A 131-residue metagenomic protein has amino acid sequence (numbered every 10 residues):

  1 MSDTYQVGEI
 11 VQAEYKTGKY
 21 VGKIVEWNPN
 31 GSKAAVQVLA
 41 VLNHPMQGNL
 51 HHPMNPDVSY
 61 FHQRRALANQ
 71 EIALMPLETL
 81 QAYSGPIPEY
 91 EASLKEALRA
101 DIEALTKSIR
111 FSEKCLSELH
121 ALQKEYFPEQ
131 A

Functional and structural regions predicted by a protein language model:
M1-Y15: Short coil-to-beta transition motif at edge beta-strands of beta-rich domains
I10-Q12, V21-K23, A35, S59-Y60: Ordered hydrophobic segments in well-structured contexts
K19-P29: Short beta-strand-centered aromatic/proline hotspots
G31-L39: Short, solvent-exposed secondary-structure boundary/capping segments
N43-M46, L50-H62: Cytosolic, membrane-proximal regulatory domains of ion/volume homeostasis and mechanosensation machinery
P56-A131: Charge/polar-rich, low-complexity and marginally structured segments
